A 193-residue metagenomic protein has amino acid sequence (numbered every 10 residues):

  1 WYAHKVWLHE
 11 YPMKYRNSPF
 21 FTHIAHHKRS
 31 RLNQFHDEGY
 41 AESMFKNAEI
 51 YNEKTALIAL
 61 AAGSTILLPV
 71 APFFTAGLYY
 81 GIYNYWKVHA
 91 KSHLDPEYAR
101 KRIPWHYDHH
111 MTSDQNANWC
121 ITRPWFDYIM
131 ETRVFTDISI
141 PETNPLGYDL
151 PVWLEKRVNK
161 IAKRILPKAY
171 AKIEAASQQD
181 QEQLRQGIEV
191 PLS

Functional and structural regions predicted by a protein language model:
W1-L166: Membrane-embedded catalytic scaffold of the fatty acid hydroxylase/desaturase
E155-P191: A membrane-cytosol interface segment of integral membrane proteins
